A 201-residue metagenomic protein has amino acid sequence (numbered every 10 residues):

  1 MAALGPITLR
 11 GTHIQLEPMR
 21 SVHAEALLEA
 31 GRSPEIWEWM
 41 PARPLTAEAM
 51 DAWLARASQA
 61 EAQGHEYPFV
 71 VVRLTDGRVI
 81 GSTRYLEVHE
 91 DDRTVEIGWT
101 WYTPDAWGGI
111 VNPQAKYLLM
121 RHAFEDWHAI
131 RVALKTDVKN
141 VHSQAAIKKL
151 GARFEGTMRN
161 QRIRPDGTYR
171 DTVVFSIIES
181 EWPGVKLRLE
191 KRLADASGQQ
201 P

Functional and structural regions predicted by a protein language model:
M1-V111, H122, D126, G167-P201: GNAT-family acyltransferases
T103-Y117, I130, V138-Q144: Conserved glycine-rich acetyl-CoA-binding loop
E125-K135: Conserved GNAT acetyl-CoA-binding A-motif
K135, R153-G167: Conserved catalytic-core motifs of GNAT/GCN5-like acyltransferases
K139-N140, Q161-R162, E181-W182: Short Gly/Pro-enriched loop/turn and capping motifs at secondary-structure junctions
N140-G156: Conserved active-site alpha-helix within GNAT-family acetyltransferase domains
